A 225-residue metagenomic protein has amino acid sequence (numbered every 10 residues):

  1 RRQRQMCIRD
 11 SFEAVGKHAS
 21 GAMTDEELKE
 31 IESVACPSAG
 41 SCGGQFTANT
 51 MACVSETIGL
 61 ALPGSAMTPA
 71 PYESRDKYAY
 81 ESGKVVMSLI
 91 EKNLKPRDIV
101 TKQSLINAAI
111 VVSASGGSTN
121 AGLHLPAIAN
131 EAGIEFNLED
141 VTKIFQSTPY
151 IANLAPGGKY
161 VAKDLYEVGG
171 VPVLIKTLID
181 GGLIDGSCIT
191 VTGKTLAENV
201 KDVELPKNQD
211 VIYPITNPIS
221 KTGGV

Functional and structural regions predicted by a protein language model:
Q3-I8: Short, small-residue-biased leader/transition segments that mark boundaries at the very start of proteins
S11-S41, T57: Conserved thiamine diphosphate
P37, S41-G44, A52, N217-P218 (+1 more regions): Phosphate/diphosphate-binding glycine-rich loops and adjacent basic-rich segments that engage nucleotide
G40-F46, C53-E56, L60-G157, V161-A162 (+2 more regions): Accessory "access/gating" subregions that flank catalytic or transport cores
G170: Conduit-forming functional cores of very large proteins
T177: Active-site pocket-lining segment
T195-V225: Non-catalytic terminal/interface segments that mediate subunit docking, oligomerization, and allosteric communication
